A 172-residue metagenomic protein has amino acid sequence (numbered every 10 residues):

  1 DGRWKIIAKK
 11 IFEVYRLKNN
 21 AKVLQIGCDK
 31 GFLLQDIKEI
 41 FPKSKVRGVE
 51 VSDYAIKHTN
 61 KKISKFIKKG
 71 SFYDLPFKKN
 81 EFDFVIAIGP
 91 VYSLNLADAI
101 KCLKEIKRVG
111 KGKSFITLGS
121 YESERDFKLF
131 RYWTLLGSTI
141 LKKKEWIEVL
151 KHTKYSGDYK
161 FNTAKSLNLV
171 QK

Functional and structural regions predicted by a protein language model:
D1-Y15, N20-P76, L94-K101, E105 (+1 more regions): Class I (Rossmann-like) S-adenosyl-L-methionine-dependent methyltransferase catalytic domain, capturing the SAM-binding
D83, G112: Conserved acidic residues
I86: A conserved beta-strand element that flanks and buttresses the S-adenosyl-L-methionine
G89-S93: Short catalytic micro-motifs in class I SAM-dependent methyltransferases
R108-V109: Short, conserved loop/helix-junction motifs that constitute active-site signature segments in enzyme catalytic cores
